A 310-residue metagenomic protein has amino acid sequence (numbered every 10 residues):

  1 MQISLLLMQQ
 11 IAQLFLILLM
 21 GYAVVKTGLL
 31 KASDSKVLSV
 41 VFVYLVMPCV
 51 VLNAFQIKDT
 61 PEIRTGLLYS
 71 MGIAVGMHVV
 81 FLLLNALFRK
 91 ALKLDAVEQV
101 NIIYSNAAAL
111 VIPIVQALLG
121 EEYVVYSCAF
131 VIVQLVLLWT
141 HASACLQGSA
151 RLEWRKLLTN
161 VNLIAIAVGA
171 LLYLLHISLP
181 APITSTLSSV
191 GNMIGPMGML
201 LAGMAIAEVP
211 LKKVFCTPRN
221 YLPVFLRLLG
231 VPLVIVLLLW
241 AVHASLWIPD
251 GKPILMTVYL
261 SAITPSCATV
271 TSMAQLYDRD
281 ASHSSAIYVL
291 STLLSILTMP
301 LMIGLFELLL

Functional and structural regions predicted by a protein language model:
M1-L310: Alpha-helical transmembrane segments of multi-pass small-molecule/ion transporters
